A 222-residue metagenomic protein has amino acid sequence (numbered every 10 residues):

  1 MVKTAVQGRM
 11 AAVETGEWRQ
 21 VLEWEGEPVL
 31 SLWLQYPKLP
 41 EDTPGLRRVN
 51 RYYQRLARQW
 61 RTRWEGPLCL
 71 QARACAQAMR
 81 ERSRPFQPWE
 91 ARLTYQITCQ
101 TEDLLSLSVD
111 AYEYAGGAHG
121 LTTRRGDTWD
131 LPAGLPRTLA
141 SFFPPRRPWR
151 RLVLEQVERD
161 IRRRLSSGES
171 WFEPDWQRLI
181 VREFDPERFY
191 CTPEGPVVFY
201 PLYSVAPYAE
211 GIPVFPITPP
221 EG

Functional and structural regions predicted by a protein language model:
M1-G222: Compositionally biased intrinsically disordered regions enriched in Thr/Gly
